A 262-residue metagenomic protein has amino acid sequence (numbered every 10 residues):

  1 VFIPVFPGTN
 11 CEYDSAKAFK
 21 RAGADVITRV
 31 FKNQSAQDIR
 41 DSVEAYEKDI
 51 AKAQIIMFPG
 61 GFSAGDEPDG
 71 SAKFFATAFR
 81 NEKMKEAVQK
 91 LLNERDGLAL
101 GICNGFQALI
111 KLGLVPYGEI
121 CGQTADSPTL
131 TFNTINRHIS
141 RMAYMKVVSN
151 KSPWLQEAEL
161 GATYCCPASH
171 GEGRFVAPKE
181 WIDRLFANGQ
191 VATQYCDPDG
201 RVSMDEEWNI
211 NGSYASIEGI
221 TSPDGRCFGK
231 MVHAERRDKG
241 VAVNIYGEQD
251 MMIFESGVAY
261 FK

Functional and structural regions predicted by a protein language model:
F2-I102, F106-Y117, A125, T131-I139 (+5 more regions): N-terminal beta1-alpha1 cap of cysteine-dependent amidohydrolase-like domains
M142, V147-K262: C-terminal and late-domain segments of enzyme folds
